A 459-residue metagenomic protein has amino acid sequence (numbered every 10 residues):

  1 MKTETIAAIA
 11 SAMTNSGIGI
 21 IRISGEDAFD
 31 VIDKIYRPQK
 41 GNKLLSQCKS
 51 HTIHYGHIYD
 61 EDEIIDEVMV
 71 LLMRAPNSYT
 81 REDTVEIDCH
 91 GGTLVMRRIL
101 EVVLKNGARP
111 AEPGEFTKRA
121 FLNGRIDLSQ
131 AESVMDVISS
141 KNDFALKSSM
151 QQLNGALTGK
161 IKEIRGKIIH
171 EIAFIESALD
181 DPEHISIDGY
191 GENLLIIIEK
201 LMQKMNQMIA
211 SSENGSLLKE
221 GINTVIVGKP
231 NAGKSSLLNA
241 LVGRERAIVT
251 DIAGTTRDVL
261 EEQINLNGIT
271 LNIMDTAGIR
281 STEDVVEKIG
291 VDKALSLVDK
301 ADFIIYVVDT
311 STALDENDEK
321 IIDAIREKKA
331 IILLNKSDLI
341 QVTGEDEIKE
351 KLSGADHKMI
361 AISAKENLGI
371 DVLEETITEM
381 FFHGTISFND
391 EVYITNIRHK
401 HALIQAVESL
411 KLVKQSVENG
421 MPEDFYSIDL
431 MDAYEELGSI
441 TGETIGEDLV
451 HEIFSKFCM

Functional and structural regions predicted by a protein language model:
M1-K147, Q151, G155, I331: A glycine-rich (often HGG/GG-containing) alpha/beta subdomain
K2-I9, M13-S16, D143-N265, T282-D284 (+1 more regions): C-terminal-of-GTPase-core extension/linker across diverse P-loop GTPases
H54-D66, V70-R74, G254-T282, K300-F303: Switch I (G2) and immediately adjacent beta-strands of P-loop GTPase domains
V70, P110, T224-I226, I273: Generic preference for hydrophobic
G91, L241, T276, V308-S311 (+1 more regions): Glycine-rich, N-terminal phosphate-binding loop of Rossmann-like dinucleotide-binding domains
R109, T270-N272, K358: Conserved beta-strand segments of alpha/beta enzyme cores
I273, V307, L333: Generic enzyme active-site microenvironment
E287-S311: Inter-motif core of Ras-like GTPase G domains
